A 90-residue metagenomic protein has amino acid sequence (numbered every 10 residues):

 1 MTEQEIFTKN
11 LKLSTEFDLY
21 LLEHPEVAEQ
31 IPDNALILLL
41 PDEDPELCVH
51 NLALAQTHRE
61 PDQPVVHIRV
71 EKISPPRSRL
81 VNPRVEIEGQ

Functional and structural regions predicted by a protein language model:
M1-Q90: Terminal, compositionally biased segments used for targeting/anchoring and flexible tails
